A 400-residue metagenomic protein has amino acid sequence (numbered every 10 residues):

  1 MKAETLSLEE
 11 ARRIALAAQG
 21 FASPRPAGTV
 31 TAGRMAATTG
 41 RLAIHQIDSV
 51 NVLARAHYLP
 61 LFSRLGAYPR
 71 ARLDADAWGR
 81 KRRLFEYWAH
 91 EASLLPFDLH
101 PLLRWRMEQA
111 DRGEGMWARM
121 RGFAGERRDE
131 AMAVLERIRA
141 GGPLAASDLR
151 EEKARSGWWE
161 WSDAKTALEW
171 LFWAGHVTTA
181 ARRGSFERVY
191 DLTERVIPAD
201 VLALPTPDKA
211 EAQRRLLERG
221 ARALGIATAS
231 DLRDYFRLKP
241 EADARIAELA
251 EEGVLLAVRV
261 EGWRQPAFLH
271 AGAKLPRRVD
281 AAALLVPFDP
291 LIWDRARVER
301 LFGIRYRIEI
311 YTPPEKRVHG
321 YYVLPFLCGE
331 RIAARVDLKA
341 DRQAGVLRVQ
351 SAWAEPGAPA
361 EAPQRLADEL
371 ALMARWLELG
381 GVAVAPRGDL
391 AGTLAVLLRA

Functional and structural regions predicted by a protein language model:
M1-L284, F288-R297, I304-V318, Y322-V323 (+1 more regions): Long, low-complexity intrinsically disordered regions
